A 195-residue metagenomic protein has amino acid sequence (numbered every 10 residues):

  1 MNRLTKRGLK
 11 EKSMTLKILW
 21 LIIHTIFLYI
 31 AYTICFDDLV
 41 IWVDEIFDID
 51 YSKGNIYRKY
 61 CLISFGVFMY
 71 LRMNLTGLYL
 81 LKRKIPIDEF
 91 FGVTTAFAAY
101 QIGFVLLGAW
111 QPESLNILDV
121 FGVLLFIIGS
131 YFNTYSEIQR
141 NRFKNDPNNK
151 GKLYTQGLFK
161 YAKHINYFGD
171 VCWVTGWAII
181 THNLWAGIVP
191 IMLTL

Functional and structural regions predicted by a protein language model:
M1-Y100: Alpha-helical transmembrane segments in multi-pass membrane proteins
T5-I49, G108-Q139, N148-L195: Hydrophobic transmembrane alpha-helices
F68-Y79, F132-K144: Membrane-water interface of transmembrane alpha-helices
T76-I128, T134: Hydrophobic transmembrane alpha-helical segments that form the core helix bundle of multi-pass membrane enzymes
